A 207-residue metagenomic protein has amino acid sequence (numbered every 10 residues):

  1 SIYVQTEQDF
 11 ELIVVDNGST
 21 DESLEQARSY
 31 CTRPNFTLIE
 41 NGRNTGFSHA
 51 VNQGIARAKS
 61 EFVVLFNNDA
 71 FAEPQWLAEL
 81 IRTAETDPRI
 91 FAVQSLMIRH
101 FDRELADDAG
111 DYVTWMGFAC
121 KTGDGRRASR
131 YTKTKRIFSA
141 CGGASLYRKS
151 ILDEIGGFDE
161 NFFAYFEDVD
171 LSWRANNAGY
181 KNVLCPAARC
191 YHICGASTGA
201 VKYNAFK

Functional and structural regions predicted by a protein language model:
S1-D9: Short, acidic, metal-binding catalytic loop of nucleotide-sugar glycosyltransferases
D16-E25, R43: A conserved acidic beta->alpha catalytic loop
E40-A58, N68: Glycine-rich, basic loop-to-helix element that forms the pyrophosphate-binding segment of sugar-nucleotide handling
V63: Short aromatic/hydrophobic "clamp" motif used to bind/position activated sugar donors
F71-V113: Conserved donor NDP-sugar-binding/catalytic core segment of glycosyltransferases
S95, T114-F138, D153: Short, flexible, basic/aromatic active-site loop/helix in glycosyltransferases
F138-R189: A short, conserved alpha-helix in the catalytic core of glycosyltransferases
A178-K207: Active-site-adjacent helix/loop segment of glycosyltransferases that harbors family-specific signature motifs
